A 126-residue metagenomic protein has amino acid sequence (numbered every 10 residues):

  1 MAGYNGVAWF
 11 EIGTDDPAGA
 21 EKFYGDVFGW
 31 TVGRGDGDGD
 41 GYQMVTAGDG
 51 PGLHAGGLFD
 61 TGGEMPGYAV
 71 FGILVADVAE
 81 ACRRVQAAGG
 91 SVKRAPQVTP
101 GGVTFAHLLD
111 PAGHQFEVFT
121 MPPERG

Functional and structural regions predicted by a protein language model:
A2-G3, A8, I12, G33-G35 (+1 more regions): Vicinal oxygen chelate
A2-V7, E11-L53: Core segments of cupin and vicinal oxygen chelate
V7, L53-G56, Y68-V70, V103: Structural motif
D38-Y42, M65-G67, T99-T104: Short acidic/glycine-enriched loop/turn segments that link adjacent beta-strands
G50-G56, G113-Q115: Short, charged/polar, Gly/Pro-enriched secondary-structure boundary elements
P51, G62-P66: Domain-length accessory/inserted modules outside core catalytic folds
L58-T61, M121-P122: Acetyl-CoA-dependent GNAT
M65-G90: Mid-chain, well-packed structural core segment of small domains
